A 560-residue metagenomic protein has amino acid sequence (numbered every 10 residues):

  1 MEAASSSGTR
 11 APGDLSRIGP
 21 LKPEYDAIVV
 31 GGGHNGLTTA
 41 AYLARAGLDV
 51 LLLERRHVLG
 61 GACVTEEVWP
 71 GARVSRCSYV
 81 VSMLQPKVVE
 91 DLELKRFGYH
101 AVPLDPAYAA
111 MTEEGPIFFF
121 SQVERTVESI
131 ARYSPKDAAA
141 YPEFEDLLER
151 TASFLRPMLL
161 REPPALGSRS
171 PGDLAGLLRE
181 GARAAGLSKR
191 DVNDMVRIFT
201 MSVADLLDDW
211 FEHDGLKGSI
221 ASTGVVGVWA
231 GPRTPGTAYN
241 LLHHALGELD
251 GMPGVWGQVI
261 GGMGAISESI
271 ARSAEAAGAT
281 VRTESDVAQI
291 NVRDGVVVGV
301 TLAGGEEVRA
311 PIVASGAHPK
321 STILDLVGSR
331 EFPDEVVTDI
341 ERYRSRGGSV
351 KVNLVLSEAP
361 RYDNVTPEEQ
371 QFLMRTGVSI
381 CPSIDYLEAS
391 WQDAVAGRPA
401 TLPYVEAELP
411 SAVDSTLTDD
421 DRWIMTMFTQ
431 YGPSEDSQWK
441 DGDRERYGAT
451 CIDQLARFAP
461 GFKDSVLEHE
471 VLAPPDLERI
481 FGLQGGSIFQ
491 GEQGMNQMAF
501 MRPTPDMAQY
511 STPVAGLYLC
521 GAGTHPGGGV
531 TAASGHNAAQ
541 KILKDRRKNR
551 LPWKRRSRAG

Functional and structural regions predicted by a protein language model:
M1-A27, R45-A46, M498-F500, T504-P505 (+2 more regions): Extreme N-terminal leader/targeting segments of oxidoreductases
L15-G167, Q493, N537: N-terminal glycine-rich phosphate/pyrophosphate-binding loop and immediately adjacent elements
P23, Q258-V259, A279, D286-T418: Mid-domain catalytic core of redox enzymes that form a hydrophobic substrate pocket/lid adjacent to a catalytic redox
S78, A522-L543: A conserved FAD-binding loop/helix module that cradles the flavin
V88, A314, L354, M427 (+5 more regions): Hydrophobic, well-ordered secondary-structure elements that form the walls of internal hydrophobic environments
R125, R132, G264, K320-D325 (+2 more regions): Conserved FAD/dinucleotide-binding core of flavoprotein oxidoreductases
E149-A277, L483-Q497: Active-site/ligand-binding neighborhood in enzyme catalytic cores
H213, K217-R233, G397-P410, G461-H525: A glycine-rich dinucleotide-binding beta-alpha-beta segment and adjacent secondary-structure elements that constitute
